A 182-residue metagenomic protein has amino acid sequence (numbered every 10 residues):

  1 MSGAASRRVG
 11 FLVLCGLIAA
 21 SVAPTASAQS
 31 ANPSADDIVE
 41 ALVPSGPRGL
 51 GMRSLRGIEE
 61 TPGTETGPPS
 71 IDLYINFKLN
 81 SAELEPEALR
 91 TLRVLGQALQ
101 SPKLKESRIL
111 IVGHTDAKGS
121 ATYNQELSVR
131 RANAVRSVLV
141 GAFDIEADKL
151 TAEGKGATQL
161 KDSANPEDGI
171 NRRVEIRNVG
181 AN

Functional and structural regions predicted by a protein language model:
M1-G67: N-terminal targeting leaders that direct proteins to extracytoplasmic destinations
L50-T61, A98, T115-N124: Short N-terminal helix-initiation segments at or just after the protein's N-terminus
T64-P69, K103-L104, D144, E167-I170: Extracellular/periplasmic catalytic domains that process cell-envelope and extracellular macromolecules
P68-N80: Acidic/histidine-rich, surface-exposed loop or edge segments in extracytoplasmic proteins
K78-V112, V140-G141, I176, G180-N182: Periplasmic peptidoglycan-binding/anchoring modules of Gram-negative envelope and division proteins
V112-N182: Periplasmic OmpA-like peptidoglycan-binding domain that tethers envelope proteins to the cell wall
